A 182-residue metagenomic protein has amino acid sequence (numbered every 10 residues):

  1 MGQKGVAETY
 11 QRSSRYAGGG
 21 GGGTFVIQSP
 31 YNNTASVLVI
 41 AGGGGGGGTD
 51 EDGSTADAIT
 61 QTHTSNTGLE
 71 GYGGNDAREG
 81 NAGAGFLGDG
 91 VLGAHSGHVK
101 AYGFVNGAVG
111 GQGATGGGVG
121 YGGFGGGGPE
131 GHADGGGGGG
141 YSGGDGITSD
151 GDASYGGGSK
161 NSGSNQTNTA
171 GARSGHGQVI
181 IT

Functional and structural regions predicted by a protein language model:
M1-T182: Glycine-centric low-complexity repeats
